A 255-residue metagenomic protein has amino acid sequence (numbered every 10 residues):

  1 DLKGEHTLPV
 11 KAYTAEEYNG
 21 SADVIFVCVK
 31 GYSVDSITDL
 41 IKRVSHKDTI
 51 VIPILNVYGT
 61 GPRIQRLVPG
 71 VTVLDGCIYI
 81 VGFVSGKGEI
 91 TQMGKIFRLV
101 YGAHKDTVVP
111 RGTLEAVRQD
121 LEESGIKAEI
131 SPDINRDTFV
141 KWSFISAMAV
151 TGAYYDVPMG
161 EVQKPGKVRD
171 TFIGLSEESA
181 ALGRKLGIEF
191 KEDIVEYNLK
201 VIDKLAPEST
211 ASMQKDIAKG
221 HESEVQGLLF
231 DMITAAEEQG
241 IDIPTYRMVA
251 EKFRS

Functional and structural regions predicted by a protein language model:
D1: Conserved N-terminal glycine-rich FAD pyrophosphate-binding loop of Rossmann-like flavoproteins
G4-E89: Rossmann-like NAD(P)(H) cofactor-binding subdomain of soluble oxidoreductases
G20, L55-D137, K141: Rossmann-fold dinucleotide-binding core
A22, V34, T60-G61, L114 (+6 more regions): A general structural signal for well-ordered alpha-helical segments in protein cores
S45-D48, I90-H104, A153-V162, T210-K219: Helix-loop-beta segment of a Rossmann-like dinucleotide-binding subdomain
E122-E123, I173-S255: NAD(P)-dependent Rossmann-like dehydrogenase/reductase catalytic/cofactor-binding core
N135-Q163, K167-A180, A206-P207: Active-site-proximal catalytic alpha-helix in oxidoreductases
